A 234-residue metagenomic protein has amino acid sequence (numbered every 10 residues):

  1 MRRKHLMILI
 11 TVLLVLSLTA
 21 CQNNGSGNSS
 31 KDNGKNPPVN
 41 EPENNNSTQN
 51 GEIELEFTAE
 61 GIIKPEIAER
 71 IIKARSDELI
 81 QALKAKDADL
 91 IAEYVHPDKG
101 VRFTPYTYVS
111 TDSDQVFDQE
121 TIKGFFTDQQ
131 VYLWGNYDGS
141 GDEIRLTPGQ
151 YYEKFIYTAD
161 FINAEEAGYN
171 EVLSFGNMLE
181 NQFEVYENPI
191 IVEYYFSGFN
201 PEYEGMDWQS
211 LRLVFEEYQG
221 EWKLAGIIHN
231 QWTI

Functional and structural regions predicted by a protein language model:
M1-I8: Bacterial N-terminal signal peptides that target proteins for export
L9-V15: Hydrophobic helical h-region of N-terminal Sec-dependent signal peptides in bacterial secretory/periplasmic proteins
L16-A20: C-terminal motif of bacterial Sec signal peptides marking the signal peptidase cleavage site
Q22-N24: Bacterial signal peptide processing site
K35-Q81, A85, E93, P97 (+2 more regions): Short, low-complexity N-terminal intrinsically disordered segments enriched in polar/charged residues
V95-K99, P105-Y108, D138, F196-G198 (+2 more regions): A mature extracytoplasmic/lumenal domain signature
T121-N188: Acidic, glycine-rich loop-and-strand cores that form catalytic or ligand-binding grooves in diverse globular domains
A159-I234: Short beta-strand edge/turn micro-motifs at domain boundaries
